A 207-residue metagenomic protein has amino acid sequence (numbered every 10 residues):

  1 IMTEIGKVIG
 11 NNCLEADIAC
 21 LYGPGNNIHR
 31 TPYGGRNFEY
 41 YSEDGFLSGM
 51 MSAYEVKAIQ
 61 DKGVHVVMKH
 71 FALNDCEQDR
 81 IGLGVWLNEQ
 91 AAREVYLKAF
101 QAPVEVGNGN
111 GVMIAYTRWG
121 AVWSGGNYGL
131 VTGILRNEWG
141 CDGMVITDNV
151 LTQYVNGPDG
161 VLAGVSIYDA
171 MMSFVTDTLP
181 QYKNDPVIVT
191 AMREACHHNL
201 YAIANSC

Functional and structural regions predicted by a protein language model:
I1-C207: Glycoside hydrolase catalytic-domain context in secreted enzymes
